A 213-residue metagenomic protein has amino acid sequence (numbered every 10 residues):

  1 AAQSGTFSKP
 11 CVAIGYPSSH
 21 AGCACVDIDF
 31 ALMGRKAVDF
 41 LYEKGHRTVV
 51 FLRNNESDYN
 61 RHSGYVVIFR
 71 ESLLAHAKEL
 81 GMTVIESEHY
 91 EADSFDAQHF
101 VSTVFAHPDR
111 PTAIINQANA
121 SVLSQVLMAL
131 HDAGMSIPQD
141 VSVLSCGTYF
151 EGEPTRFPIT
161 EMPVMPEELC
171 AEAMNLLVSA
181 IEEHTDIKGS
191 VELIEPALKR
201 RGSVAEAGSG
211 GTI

Functional and structural regions predicted by a protein language model:
A1, S72, V122-V126: Phosphate- and divalent-cation-binding pockets in alpha/beta enzyme and binding domains that engage nucleotide-derived
A1-M33, G147-I159: Flexible loop/hinge segments that line or gate small-molecule binding clefts
F7-C11, M82, P138-V141: A short helix->loop->beta-strand "cap" motif at the edges of active sites that frequently abuts
A13, F51, V143-S145: Structural beta-sheet core signal
V26-L52, S94-T103, L123, P163-E183: Hydrophobic alpha-helical segments within soluble ligand-binding/sensing domains
A37-L80, G189-A205: An alpha-beta-alpha
E86-F95: Short beta->alpha junction loops
S102-I213: Flexible loop/turn connectors
